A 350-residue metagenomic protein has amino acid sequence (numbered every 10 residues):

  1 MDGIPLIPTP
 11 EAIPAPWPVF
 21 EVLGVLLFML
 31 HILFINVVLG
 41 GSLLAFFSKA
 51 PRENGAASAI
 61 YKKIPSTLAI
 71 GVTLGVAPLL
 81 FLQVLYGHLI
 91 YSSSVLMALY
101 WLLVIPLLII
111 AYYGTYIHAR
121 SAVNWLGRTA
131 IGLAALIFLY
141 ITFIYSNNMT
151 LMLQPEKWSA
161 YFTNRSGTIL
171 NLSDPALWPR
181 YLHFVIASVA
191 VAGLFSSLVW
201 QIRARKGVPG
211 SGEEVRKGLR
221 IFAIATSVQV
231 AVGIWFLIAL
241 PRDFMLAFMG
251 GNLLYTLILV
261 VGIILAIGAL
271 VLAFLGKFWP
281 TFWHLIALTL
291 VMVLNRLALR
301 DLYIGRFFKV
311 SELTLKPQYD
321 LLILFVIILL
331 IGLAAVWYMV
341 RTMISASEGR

Functional and structural regions predicted by a protein language model:
M1-L26, A56, L80-L99, L151-R180 (+2 more regions): Membrane-interface interhelical loops and short amphipathic "cap" helices that link adjacent transmembrane segments
M1-T67: N-terminal signal-anchor module of multipass membrane proteins
G24, G55-S66, S121-T142, G212-F222 (+1 more regions): Alpha-helical transmembrane segments and their helix-start/interface "positive-inside/aromatic belt" motifs in integral
I32-A45, W101-I117, L182-V199, I258-L272 (+1 more regions): Hydrophobic cores of alpha-helical transmembrane segments in multi-pass inner/ER membrane proteins, independent
S66-L133, V232-G268: Membrane-interface helix-loop-helix modules in multi-pass inner-membrane proteins
L89-F184: Membrane-interface helix-loop-helix junctions at boundaries between adjacent transmembrane segments
L136-I144, A225-W235, A287-R300: Aromatic-anchored segments of alpha-helical transmembrane domains
L290-R350: Short hairpin/turn module used for nucleic-acid contact or packing/dimerization
